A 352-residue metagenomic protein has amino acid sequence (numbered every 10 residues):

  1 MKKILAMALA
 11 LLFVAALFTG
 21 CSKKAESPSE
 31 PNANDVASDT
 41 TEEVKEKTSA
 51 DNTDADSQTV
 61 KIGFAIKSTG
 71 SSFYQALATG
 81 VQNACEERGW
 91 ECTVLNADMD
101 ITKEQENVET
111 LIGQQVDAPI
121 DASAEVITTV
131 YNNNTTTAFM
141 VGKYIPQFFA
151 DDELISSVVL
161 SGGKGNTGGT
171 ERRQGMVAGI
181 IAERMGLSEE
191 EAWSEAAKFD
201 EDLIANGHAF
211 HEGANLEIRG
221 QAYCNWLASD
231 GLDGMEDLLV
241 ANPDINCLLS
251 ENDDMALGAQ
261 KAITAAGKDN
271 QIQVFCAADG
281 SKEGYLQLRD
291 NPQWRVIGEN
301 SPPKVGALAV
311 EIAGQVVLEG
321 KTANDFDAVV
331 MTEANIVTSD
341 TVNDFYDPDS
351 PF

Functional and structural regions predicted by a protein language model:
M1-L11: Positively charged n-region of N-terminal signal peptides that target proteins for export
A16-G20: C-terminal motif of bacterial Sec signal peptides marking the signal peptidase cleavage site
C21-F352: A residue-level marker of the well-folded mature domains of exported/periplasmic proteins
